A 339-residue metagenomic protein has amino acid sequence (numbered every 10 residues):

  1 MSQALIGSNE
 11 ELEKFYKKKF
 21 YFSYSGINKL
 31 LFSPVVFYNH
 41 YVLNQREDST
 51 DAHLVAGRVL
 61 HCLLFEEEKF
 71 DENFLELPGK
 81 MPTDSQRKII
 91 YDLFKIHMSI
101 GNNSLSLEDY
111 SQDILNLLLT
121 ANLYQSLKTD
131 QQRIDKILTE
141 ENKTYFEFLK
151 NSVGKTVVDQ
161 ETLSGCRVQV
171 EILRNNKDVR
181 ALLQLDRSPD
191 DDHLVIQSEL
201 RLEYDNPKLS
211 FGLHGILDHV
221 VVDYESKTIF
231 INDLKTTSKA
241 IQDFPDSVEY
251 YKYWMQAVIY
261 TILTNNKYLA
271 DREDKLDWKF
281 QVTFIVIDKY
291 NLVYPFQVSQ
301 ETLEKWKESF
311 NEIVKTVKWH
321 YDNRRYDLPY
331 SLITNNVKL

Functional and structural regions predicted by a protein language model:
M1-H214: Metal-dependent nuclease catalytic cores that hydrolyze phosphodiester bonds in DNA/RNA, characterized by
Y38-Y41, K235-A240, K289-L292: Short acidic (Asp/Glu) and glycine-rich catalytic loops that position anionic groups and cofactors
N44-R46, A240-D246, P295: Glycine- and acidic
L60-H61, H219, F310: A residue-level signal for conserved active-site and pocket-lining positions in enzyme catalytic cores
L64-K69, V221, T236-K239, N265-L269: Hydrophobic/aromatic-lined pockets within catalytic cores
G101-D109, L127-K128, R133, D246-W254 (+1 more regions): Metal-dependent nuclease catalytic regions and adjoining charged, substrate-binding loops involved in nucleic-acid end
D192-L194, G212, T228, K275-T283: Glycine-rich, flexible loop segments associated with nucleotide phosphate handling
Q197-W254: Non-catalytic protein-protein interaction segments used by genome-maintenance enzymes to assemble and couple activities
